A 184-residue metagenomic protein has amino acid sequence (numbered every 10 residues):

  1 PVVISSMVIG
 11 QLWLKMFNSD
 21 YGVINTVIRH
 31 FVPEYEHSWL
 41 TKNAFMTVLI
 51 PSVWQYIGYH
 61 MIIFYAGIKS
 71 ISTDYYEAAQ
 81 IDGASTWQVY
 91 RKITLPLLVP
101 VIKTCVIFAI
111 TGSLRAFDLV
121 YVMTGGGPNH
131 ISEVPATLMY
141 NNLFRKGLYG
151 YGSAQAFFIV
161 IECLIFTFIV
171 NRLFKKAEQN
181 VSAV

Functional and structural regions predicted by a protein language model:
P1-V184: A structural signal for multi-pass alpha-helical bundles of membrane permease subunits that mediate small-molecule
